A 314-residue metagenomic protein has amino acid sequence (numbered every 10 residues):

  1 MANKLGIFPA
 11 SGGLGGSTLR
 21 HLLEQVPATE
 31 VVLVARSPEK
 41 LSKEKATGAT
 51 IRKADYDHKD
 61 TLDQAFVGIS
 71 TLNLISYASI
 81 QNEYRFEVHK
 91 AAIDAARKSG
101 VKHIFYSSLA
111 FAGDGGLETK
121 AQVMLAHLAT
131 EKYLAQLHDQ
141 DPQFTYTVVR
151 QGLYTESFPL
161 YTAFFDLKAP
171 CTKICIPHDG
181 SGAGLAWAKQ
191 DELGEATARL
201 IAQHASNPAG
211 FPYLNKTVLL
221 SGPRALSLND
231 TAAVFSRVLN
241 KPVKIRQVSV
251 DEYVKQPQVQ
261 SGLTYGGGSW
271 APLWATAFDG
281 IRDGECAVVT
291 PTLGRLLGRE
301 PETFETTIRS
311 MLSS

Functional and structural regions predicted by a protein language model:
A2-E30, A35-L41, D57-D60, I80-F86 (+2 more regions): Oxidoreductase cofactor-interface core, primarily capturing Rossmann-like NAD(P)-dependent enzymes
K40-T47, Q64: Short loop/helix-cap segments at secondary-structure boundaries that form the rim of catalytic
T50-S70: Conserved Rossmann-fold cofactor-binding substructure of NAD(P)-dependent oxidoreductases
R52, T71-I75, Y106: Redox-cofactor binding/interface segments in oxidoreductases and associated redox assembly factors
A232-D283: Terminal hydrophobic/aromatic helix or amphipathic segment near a protein terminus
T292-S314: Amphipathic terminal alpha-helices
